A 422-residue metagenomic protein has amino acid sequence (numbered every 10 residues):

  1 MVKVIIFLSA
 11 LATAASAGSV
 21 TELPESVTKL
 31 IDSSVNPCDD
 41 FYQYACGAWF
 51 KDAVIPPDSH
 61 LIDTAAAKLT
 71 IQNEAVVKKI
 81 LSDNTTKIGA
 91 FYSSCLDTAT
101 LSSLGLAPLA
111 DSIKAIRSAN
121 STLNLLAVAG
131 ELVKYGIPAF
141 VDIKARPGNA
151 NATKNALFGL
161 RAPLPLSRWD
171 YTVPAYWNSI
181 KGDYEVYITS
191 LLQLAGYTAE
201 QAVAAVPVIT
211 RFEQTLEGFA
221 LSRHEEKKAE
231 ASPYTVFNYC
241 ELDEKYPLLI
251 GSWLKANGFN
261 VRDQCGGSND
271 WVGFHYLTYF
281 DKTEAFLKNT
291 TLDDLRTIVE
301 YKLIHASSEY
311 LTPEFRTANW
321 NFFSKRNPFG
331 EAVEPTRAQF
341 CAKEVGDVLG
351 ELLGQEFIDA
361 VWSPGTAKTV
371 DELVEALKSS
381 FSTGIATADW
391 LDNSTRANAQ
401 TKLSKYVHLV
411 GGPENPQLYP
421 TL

Functional and structural regions predicted by a protein language model:
M1-S9: Classical eukaryotic N-terminal signal peptides for Sec-dependent ER targeting/secretion, especially the positively
S9-V20: N-terminal signal peptide
G18-K29: Short, Gly/Pro- and small/polar-rich lid/capping loops
V20-E22, N36-D39, Y44-L106: Active-site-surrounding "flap" and adjacent substrate/cofactor-binding loops of secreted or lumenal enzymes, prototyped
K29, S33-V35: A charge-rich, low-complexity, intrinsically flexible signal that marks solvent-exposed coils, linkers, repeats
V76-A376, N415: Noncatalytic, helix-rich "gating/capping" subdomain that lines the substrate-entry/channel surface of large enzyme
Q201, E213, E217, P364 (+1 more regions): Contiguous, non-catalytic segments that form substrate-binding/exosite surfaces or channel walls
